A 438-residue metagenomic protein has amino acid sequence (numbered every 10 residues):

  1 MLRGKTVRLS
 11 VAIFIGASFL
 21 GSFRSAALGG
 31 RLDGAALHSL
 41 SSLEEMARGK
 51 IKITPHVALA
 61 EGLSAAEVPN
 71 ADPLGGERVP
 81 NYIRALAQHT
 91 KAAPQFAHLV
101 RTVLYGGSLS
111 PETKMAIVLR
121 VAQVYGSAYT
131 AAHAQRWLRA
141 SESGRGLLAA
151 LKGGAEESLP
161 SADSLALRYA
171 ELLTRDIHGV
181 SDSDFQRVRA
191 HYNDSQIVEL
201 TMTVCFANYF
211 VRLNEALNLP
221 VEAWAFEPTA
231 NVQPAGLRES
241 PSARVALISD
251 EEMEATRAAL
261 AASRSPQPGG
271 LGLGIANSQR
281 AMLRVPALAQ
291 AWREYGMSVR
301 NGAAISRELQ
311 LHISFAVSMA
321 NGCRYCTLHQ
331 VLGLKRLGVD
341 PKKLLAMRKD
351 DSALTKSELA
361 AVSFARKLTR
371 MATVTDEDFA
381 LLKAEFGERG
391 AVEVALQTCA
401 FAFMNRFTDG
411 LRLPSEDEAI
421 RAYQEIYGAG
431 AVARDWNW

Functional and structural regions predicted by a protein language model:
M1-V11: Bacterial N-terminal signal peptides that target proteins for export
L2, A27-T113, R139, E222-L309 (+2 more regions): Secretory/endomembrane lumenal or extracellular ectodomains immediately following the signal peptide
S10-S22: Bacterial N-terminal signal peptides
R78-A85, S110-Y125, G154, H191 (+5 more regions): Alpha-helical scaffold segments that form or flank carboxylate-/histidine-based iron centers
L86, F96, V100, A116-A122 (+10 more regions): Short alpha-helical scaffolding segments that buttress acidic/His motifs in well-ordered protein cores
K114-L148, V317-K342: Conserved alpha-helical segments that form or flank metal/cofactor-binding pockets of metalloenzymes
S158-M202, K349, S357-L396: Acidic/histidine-rich alpha-helical segments that form the ligand environment of transition-metal centers
D184-R187, D194-P234, E388-D435: Preference for long, well-ordered alpha-helical segments
